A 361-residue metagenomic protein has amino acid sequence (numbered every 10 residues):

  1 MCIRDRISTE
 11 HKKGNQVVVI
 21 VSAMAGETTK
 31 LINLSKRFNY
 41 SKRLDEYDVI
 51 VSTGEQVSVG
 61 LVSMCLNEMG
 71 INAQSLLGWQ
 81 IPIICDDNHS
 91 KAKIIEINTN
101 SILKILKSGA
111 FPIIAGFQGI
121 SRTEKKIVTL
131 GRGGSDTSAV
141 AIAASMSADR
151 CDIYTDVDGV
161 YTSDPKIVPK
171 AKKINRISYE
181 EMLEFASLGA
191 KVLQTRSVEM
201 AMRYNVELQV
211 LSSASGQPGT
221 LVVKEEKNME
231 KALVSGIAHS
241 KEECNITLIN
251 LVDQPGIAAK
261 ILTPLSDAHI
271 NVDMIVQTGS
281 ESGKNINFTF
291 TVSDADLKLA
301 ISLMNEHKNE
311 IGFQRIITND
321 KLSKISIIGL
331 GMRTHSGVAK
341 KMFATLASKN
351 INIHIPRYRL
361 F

Functional and structural regions predicted by a protein language model:
R4-V198, T291: Nucleotide/pyrophosphate-binding catalytic subdomain
N15, I71, V206, I270 (+1 more regions): Short phosphate-binding/catalytic loops that engage adenosine nucleotides
F38, P218-F361: A conserved regulatory-domain signal marking ACT and ACT-like small-molecule sensing domains and adjacent regulatory
L106-R122, F185-Q209, C244-I246, N250-Q254 (+1 more regions): Electropositive, surface-exposed helix/loop patches at the edges of structured domains that serve as adaptable
R150-Y154, L208-V210, D273-M274: Short hydrophobic alpha-helical runs that function as membrane-insertion/retention elements
I167-K172, I177-M182, A186-L188, V192 (+1 more regions): Acidic, glycine-rich loop-and-beta core segments that form the ion-binding/anion-interacting portion of active sites
